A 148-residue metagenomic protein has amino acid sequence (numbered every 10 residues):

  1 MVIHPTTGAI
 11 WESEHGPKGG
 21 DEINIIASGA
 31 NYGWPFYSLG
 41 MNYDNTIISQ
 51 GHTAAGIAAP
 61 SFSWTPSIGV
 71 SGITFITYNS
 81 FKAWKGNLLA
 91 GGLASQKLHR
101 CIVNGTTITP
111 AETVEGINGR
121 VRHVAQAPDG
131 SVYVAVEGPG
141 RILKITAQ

Functional and structural regions predicted by a protein language model:
M1-A111, R141, Q148: Beta-propeller domain segments
N87-L89, E112-E115, G130-Y133, E137: A general secondary-structure boundary signal
I108-P128: Conserved blade-ending motifs and adjacent loop-strand segments that build the rim/top face of beta-propeller domains
H123-Q148: Blade-level signature of beta-propeller repeat domains, shared across WD40, Kelch, NHL, RCC1 and BNR/Asp-box propellers
